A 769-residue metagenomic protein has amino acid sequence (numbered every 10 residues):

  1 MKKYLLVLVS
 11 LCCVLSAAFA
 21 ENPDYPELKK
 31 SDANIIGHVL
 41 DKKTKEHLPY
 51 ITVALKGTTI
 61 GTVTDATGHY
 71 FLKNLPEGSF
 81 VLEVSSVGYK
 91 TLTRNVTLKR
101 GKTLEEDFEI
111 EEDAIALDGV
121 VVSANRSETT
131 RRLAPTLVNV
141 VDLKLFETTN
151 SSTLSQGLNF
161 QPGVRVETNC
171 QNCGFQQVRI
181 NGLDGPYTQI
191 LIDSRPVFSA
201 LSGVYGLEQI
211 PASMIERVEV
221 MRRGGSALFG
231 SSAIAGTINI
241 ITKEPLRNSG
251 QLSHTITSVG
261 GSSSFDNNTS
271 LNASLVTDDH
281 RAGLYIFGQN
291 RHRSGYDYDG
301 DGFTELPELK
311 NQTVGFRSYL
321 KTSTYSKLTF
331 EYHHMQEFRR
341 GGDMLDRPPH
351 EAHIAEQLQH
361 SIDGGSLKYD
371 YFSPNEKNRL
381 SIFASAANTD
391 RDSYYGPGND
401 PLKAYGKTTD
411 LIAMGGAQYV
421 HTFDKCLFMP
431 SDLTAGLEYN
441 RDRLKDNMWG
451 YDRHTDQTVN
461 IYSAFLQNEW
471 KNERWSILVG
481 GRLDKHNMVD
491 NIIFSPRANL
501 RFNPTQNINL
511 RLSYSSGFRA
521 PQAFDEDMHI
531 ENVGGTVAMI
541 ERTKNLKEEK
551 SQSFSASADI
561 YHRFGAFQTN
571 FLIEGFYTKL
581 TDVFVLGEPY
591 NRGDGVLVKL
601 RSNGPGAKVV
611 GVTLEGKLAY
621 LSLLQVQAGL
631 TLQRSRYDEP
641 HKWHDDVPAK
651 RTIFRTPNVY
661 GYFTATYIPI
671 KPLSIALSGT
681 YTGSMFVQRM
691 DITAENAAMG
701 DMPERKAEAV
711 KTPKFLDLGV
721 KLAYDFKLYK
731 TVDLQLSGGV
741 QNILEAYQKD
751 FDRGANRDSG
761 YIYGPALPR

Functional and structural regions predicted by a protein language model:
Y4, K579-T581, Y681-E695, Y724-R769: C-terminal beta-signal and adjacent terminal beta-strands/loops of Gram-negative outer-membrane beta-barrel proteins
N22-D32, H38-T44, I51-K56, S85-Y89 (+3 more regions): Short, acidic, small-residue-rich periplasmic hinge/interaction motif at the N-terminus of Gram-negative outer-membrane
K73, Q177-R179, R195-R223, K243: Short acidic/polar hinge/loop motifs at secondary-structure boundaries that mediate gating or recognition
S155-P196, E216: Extracytoplasmic beta-strand/coil segments of soluble accessory domains associated with Gram-negative outer-membrane
S199-L201, M214-E216, A227-N239, K243-D299 (+2 more regions): Outer-membrane beta-barrel translocator/receptor signature
L271, L380-Y395, R511, N545-S602 (+1 more regions): Membrane-embedded beta-barrel scaffold of Gram-negative outer-membrane proteins
R293-T313, Y319-L380, A386-L411: Flexible loop and strand-edge segments within Gram-negative outer membrane beta-barrel domains
K471-S476, F571, F576-K579, L600-I692: Gram-negative outer-membrane beta-barrel transporters
